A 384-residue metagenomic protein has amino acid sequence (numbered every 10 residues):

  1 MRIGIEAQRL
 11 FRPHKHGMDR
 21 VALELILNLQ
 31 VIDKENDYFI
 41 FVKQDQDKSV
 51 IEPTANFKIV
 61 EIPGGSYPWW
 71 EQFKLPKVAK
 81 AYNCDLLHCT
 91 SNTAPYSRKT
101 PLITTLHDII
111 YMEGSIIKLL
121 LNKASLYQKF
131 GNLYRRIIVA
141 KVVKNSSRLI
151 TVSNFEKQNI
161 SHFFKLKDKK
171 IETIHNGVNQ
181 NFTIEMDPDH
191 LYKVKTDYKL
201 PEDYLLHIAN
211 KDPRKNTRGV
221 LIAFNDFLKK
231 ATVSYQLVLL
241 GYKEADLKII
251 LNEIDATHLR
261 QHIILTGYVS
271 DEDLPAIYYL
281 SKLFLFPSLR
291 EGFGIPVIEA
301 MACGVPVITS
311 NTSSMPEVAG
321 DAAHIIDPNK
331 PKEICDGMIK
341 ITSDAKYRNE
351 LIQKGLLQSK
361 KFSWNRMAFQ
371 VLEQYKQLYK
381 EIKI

Functional and structural regions predicted by a protein language model:
M1-I384: Carbohydrate transferase catalytic cores enriched for Leloir-type hexosyltransferases
